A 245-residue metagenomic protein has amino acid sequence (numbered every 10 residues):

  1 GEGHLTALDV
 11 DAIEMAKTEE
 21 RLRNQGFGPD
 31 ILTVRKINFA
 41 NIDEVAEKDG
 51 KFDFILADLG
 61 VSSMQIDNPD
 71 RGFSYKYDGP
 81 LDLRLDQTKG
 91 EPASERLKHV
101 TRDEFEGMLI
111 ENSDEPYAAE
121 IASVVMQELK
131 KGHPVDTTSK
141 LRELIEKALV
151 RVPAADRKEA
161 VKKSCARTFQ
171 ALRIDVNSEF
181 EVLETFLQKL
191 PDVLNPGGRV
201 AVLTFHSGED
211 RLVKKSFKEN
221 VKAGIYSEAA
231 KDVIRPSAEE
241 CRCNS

Functional and structural regions predicted by a protein language model:
G1-S245: S-adenosyl-L-methionine-dependent methyltransferase catalytic core, i.e., the SAM/SAH-binding region
